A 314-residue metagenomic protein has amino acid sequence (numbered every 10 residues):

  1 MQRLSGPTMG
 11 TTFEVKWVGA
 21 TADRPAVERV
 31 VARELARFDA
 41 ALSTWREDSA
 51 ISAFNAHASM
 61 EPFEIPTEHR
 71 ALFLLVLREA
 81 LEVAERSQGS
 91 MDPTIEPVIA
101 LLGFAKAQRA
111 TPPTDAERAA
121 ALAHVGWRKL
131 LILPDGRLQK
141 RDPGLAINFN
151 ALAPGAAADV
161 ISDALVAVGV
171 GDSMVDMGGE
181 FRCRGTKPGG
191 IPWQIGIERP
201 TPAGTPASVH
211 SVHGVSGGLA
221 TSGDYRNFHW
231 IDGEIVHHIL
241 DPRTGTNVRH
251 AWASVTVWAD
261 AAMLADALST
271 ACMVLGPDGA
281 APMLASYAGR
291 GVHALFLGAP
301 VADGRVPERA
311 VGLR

Functional and structural regions predicted by a protein language model:
M1-R314: Mature catalytic core of soluble alpha/beta enzymes
